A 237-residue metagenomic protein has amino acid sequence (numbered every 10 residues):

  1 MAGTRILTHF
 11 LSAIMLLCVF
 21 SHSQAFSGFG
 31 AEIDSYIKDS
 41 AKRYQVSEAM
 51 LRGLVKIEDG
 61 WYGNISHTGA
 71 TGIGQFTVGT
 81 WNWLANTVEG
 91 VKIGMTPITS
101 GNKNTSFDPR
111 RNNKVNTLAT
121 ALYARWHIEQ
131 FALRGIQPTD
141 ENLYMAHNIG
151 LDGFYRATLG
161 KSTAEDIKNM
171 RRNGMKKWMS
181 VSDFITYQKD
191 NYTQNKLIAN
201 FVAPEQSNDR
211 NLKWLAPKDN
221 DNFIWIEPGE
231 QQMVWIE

Functional and structural regions predicted by a protein language model:
M1-S35, D39-R43, K177-E237: N-terminal secretory targeting signals
F26-V181: Catalytic glycan-binding domains that act on GlcNAc-containing polysaccharides
